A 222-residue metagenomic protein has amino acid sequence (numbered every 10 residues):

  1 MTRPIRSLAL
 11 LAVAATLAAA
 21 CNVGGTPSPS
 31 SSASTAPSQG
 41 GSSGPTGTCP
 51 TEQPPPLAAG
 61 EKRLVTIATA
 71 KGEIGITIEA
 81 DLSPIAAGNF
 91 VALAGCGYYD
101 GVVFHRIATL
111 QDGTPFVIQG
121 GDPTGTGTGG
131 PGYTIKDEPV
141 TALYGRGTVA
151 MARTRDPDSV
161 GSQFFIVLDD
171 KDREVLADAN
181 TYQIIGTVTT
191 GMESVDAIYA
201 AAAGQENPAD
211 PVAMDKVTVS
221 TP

Functional and structural regions predicted by a protein language model:
T2-P222: Cyclophilin-like peptidyl-prolyl cis-trans isomerases
